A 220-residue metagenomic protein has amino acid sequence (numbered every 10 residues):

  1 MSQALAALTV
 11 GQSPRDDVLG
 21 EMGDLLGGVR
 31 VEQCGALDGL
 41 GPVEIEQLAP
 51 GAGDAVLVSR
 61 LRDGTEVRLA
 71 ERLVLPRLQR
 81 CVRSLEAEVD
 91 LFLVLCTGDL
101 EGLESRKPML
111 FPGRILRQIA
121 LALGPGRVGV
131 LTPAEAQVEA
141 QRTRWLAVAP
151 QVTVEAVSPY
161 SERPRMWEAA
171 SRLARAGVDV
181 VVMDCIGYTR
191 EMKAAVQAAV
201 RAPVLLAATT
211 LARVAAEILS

Functional and structural regions predicted by a protein language model:
S2-L69, T132-R163: N-terminal glycine-rich anion-binding loop in soluble enzyme alpha/beta folds
A6-V10, R15-D17, A176-T210: Extended, histidine- and acidic-residue-enriched regions that form the cofactor-binding/catalytic faces
V18-E21, R144, A169, M192-V196: A short acidic, amphipathic alpha-helical/loop segment
V29-C34, P108-R114, P150-A156, R201-T209: Short hydrophobic/aromatic-enriched beta-strand-loop microsegments
R68-G113, D179-T189, K193: N-terminal glycine-rich phosphate/adenylate-binding segment common to multiple enzyme folds
P76, P159-S171: Structural motif
F92-A147, Q151, A156-R163: Conserved mixed alpha/beta catalytic, RNA-binding, or beta-rich assembly cores of soluble enzyme, regulatory
S161, V204-S220: Short, flexible loop segments at boundaries between secondary-structure elements
